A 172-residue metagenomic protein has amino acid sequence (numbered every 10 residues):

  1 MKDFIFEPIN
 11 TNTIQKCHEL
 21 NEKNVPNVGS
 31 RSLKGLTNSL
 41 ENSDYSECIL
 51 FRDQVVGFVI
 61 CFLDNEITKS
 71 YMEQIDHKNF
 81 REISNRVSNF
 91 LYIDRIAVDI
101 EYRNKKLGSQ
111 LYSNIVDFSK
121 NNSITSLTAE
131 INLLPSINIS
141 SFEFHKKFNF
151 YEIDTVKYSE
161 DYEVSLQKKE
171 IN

Functional and structural regions predicted by a protein language model:
K2-E19: A short beta-loop-alpha structural element at the N-terminal edge of CoA-dependent acyl/N-acetyltransferase catalytic
P26-R52, I60: Active-site rim helix/loop that mediates acceptor-substrate recognition in acyltransferases
I60-R95: Conserved acyl-donor/pantetheine-binding loop and adjacent beta-alpha core of acyl/acetyltransferases and related
L91, S119-P135: Conserved GNAT acetyl-CoA-binding A-motif
D94-R103, L133: A short, internal acetyl-CoA/4′-phosphopantetheine-binding micro-motif in the GNAT/acyltransferase core
V98, N104-S119, K147: Conserved acetyl-CoA-binding loop-helix of GNAT-fold acetyltransferases
N121, L133-D154: Conserved active-site alpha-helix within GNAT-family acetyltransferase domains
D154-N172: C-terminal "cap" of GNAT-fold acetyltransferases
